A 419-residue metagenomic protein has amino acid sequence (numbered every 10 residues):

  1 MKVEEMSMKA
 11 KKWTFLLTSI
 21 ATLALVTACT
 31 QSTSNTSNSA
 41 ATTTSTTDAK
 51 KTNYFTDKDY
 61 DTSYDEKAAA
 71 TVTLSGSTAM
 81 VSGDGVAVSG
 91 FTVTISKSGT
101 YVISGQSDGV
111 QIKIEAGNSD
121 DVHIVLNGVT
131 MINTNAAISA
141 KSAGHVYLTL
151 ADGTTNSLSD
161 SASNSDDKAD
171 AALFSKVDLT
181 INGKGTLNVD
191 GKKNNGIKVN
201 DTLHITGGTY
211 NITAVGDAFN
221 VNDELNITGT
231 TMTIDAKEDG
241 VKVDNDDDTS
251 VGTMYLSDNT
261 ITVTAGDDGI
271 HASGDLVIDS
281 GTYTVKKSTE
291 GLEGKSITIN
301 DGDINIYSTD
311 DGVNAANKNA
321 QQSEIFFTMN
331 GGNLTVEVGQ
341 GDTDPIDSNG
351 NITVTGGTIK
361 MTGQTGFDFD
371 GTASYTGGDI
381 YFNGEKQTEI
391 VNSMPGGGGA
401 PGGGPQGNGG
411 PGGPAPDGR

Functional and structural regions predicted by a protein language model:
K2-R419: A composition-driven surface/loop motif
